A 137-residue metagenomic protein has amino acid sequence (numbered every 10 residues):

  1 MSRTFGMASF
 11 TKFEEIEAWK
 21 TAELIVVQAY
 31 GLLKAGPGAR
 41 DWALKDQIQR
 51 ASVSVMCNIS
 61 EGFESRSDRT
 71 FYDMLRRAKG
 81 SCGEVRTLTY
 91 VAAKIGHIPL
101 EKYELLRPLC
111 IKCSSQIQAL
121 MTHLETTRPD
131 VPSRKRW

Functional and structural regions predicted by a protein language model:
M1-W137: Short, C-terminally biased terminal segments at protein or domain edges
